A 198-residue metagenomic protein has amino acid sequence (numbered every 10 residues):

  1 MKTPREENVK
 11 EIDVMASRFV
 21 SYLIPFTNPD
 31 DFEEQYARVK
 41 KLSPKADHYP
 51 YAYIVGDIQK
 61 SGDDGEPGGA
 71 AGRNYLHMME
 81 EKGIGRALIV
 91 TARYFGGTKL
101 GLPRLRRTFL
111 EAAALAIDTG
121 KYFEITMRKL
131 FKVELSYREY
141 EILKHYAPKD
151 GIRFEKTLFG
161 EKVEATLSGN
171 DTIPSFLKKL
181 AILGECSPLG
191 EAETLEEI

Functional and structural regions predicted by a protein language model:
M1-A70, K156, A181-I198: C-terminal regulatory domains involved in ligand/effector binding and gene-expression control
Y22, P50-Y51, R86-I89, K132: Structural motif
N28-D30, S136-E139, S168-S175: Helix N-cap motif at beta-to-alpha junctions
N74-D118: Active-site beta-strand/loop microenvironment that shapes enzyme catalytic pockets
R106-D118, K132-E134, L183-I198: Terminal alpha-helical anchor/extension segments at protein ends
Y122-Y137: Short glycine-/aliphatic-rich beta-strand segments at the starts of folded cytosolic domains
E134-I152, F176: Short amphipathic alpha-helix segments
R153-D171: Non-DNA-binding regulatory cores of transcription-related proteins, predominantly C-terminal effector-binding
